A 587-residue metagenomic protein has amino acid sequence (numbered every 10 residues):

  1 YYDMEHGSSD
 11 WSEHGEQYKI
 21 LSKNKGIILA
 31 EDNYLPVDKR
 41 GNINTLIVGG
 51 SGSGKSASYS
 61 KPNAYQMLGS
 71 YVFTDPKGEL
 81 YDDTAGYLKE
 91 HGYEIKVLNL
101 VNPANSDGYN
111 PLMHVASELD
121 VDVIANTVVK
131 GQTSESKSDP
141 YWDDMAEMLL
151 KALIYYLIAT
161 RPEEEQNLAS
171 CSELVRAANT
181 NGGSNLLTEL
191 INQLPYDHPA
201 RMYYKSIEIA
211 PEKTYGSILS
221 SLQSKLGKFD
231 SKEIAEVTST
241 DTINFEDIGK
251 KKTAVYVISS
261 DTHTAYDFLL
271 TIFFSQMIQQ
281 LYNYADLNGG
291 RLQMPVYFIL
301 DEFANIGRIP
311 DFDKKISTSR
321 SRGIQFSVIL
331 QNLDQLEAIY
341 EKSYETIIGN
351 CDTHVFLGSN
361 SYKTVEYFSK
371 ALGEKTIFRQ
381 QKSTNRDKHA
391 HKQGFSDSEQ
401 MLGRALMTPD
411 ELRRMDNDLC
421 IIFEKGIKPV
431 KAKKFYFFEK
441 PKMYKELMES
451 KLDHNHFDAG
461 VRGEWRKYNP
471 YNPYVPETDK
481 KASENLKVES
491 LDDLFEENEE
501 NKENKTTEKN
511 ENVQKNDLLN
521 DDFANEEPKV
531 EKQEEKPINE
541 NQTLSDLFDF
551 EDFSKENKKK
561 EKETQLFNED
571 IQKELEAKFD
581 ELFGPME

Functional and structural regions predicted by a protein language model:
E5-E16, T384-Q393: Intrinsically disordered, low-complexity linkers and terminal tails enriched in Pro/Gly and often acidic or mixed-charge
G7-P36: N-terminal pre-Walker A segment at the start of P-loop NTPase domains
I28-L29, P36, G41-I324, I339 (+10 more regions): P-loop NTPase motor domains
I316-T318, R322-I421: Conserved ATP-driven motor cores of ASCE-family P-loop NTPases powering translocation/secretion/packaging/pilus
E503-Q514, E527-E535: Long, intrinsically disordered, low-complexity tracts enriched in Ser/Thr with interspersed Pro and often acidic
P537, K562-E563: Intrinsically disordered, low-complexity Ser/Pro/Thr-rich segments that encode short linear phospho-regulatory motifs
